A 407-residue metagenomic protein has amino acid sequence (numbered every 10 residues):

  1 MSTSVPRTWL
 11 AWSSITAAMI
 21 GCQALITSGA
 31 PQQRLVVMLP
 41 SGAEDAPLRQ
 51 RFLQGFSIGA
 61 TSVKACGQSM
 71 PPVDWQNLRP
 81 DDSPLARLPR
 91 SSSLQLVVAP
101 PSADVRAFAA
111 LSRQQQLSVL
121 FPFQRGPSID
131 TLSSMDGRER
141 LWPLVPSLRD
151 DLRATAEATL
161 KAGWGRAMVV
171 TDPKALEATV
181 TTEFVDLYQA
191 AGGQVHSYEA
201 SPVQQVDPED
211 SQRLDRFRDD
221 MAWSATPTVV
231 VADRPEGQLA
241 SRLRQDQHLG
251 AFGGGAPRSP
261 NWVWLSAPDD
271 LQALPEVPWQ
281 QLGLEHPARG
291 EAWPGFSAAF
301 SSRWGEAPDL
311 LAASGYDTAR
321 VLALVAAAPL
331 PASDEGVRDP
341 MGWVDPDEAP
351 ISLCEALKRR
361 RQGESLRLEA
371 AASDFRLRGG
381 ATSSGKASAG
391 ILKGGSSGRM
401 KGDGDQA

Functional and structural regions predicted by a protein language model:
S2-A407: Extracytosolic ligand-binding ectodomains
